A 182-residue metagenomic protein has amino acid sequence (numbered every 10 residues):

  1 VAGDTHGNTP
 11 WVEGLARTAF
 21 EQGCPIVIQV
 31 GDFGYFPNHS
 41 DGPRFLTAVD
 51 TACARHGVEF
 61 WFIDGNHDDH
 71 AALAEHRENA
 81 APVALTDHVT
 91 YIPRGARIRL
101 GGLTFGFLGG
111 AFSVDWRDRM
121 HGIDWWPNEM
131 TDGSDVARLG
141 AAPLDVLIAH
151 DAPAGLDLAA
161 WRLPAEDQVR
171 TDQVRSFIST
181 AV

Functional and structural regions predicted by a protein language model:
V1-D4, A181: Short intrinsically disordered, low-complexity coil segments enriched in acidic
A2, T9-R99: Core catalytic region of metal-dependent phosphoesterases/phosphodiesterases, especially metallo-beta-lactamase-like
D4, Q29-D32, D68, D135 (+2 more regions): Acidic side chains
H6-G7, G34-Y35, H67-D69, G110-V114 (+1 more regions): Short, solvent-exposed loop/turn segments at secondary-structure junctions
G7-N8, I178: Short, glycine/acidic-rich beta->alpha junctions
G42-V49, T131-D135, S179-A181: Well-ordered, non-membrane alpha-helical segments in soluble/globular domains
D50, E59-I63, P82-D87, L156-V182: Conserved beta-sheet core of the metallophosphoesterase superfamily
L103-I178: Active-site-proximal loop/helix segment associated with metal-binding centers of metalloenzymes
